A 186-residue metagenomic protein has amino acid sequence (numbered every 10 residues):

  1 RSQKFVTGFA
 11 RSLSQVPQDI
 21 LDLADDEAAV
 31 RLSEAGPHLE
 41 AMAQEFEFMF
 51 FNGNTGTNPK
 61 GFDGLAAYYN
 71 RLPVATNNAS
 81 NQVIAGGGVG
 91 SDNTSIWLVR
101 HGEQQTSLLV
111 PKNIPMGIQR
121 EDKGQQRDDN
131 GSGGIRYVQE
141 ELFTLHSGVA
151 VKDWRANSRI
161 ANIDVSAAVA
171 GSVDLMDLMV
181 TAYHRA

Functional and structural regions predicted by a protein language model:
S2-A186: Core alpha/beta structural scaffold of self-assembling particle/tube/pore-forming proteins
